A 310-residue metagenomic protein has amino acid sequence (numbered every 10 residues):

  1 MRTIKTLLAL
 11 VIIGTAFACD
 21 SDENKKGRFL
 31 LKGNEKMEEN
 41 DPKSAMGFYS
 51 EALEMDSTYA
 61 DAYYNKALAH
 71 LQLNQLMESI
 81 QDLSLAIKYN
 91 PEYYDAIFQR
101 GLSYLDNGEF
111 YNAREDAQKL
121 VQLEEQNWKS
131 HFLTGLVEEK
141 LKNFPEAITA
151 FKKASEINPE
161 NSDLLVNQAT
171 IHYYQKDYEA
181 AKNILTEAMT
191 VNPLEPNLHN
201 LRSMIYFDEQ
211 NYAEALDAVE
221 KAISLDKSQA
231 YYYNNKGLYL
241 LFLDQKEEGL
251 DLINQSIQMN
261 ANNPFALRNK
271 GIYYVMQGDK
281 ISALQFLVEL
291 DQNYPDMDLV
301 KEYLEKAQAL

Functional and structural regions predicted by a protein language model:
K25-G27, A60-D61, Y94-D95, W128-K129 (+5 more regions): Helix-start (N-cap) detector for alpha-helical repeat units in TPR-like alpha-solenoids, especially tetratricopeptide
E38-E39, Q72, D106-N107, K140-L141 (+5 more regions): Register position in tetratricopeptide repeats
M55, Y89, L123, I157 (+4 more regions): Structural marker of alpha-solenoid helical repeat scaffolds
R268-L310: Terminal, low-structured helical/coil segments at or just beyond the last alpha-helical repeat
